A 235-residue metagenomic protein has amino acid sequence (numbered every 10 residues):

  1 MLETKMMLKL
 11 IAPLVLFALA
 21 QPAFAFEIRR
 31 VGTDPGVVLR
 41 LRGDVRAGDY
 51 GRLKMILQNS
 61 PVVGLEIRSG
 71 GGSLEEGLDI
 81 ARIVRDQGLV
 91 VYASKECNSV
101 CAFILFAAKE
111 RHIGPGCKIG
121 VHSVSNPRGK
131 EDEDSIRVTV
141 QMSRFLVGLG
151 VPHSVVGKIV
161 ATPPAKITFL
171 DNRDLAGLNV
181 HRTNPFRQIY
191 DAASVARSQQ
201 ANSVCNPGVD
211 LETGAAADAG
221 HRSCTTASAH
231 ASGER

Functional and structural regions predicted by a protein language model:
M1-A12: Bacterial N-terminal signal peptides that target proteins for export
F24-S60, S69-G72, G116-H153, G157-V160: Small-residue-centered hinge/linker elements
P61-E76, V90-C97: Short, glycine-/small-residue-enriched flexible loop/hinge segments at domain edges that mediate gating
R85, L89-S125: Glycine-rich beta-to-alpha active-site loop
P127-V209, S223: Charged, glycine-interspersed solvent-exposed loop segments at helix/strand-loop junctions that cap or gate access
A196-Q200, N206-G220, S228-R235: Extracellular/mature segments of secreted proteins
